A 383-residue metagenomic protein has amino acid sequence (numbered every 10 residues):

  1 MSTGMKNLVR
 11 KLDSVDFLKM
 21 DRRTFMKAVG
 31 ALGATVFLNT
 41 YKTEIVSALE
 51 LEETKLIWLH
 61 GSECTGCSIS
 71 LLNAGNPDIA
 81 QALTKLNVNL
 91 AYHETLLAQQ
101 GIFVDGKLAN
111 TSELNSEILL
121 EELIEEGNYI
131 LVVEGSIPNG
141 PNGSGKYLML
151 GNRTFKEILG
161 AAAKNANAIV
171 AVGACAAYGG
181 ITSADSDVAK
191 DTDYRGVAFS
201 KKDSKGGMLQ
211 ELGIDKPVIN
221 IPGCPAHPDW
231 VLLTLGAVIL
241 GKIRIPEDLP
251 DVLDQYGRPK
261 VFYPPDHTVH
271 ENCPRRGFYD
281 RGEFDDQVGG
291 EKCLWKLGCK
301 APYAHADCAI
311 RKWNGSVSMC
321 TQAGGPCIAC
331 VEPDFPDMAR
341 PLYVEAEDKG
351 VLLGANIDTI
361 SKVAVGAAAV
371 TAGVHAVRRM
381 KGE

Functional and structural regions predicted by a protein language model:
M1-M20, S47: N-terminal secretory signal peptides
T24-I45: N-terminal export signals
E50-E53, G61, S68-S70, G75 (+4 more regions): Metabolite-binding pocket within alpha/beta catalytic cores that recognizes anionic/polar moieties
S62-S68, A174, Y178, W295 (+1 more regions): Local cysteine-cluster metal-coordination motifs and their immediate loop/turn environment, predominantly Fe-S cluster
P228-L232, G236-K312: A conserved mid-domain beta-alpha-beta active-site/ligand-binding segment of alpha/beta enzyme cores
G315-C320, P341-L352: Short cysteine/histidine-rich metal-coordination sites, predominantly Zn2+-binding motifs
V351-V363: Juxtamembrane/start-of-transmembrane alpha-helix segments at the extracytoplasmic/lumenal side of membrane anchors
A367-R379: Alpha-helical transmembrane segments
